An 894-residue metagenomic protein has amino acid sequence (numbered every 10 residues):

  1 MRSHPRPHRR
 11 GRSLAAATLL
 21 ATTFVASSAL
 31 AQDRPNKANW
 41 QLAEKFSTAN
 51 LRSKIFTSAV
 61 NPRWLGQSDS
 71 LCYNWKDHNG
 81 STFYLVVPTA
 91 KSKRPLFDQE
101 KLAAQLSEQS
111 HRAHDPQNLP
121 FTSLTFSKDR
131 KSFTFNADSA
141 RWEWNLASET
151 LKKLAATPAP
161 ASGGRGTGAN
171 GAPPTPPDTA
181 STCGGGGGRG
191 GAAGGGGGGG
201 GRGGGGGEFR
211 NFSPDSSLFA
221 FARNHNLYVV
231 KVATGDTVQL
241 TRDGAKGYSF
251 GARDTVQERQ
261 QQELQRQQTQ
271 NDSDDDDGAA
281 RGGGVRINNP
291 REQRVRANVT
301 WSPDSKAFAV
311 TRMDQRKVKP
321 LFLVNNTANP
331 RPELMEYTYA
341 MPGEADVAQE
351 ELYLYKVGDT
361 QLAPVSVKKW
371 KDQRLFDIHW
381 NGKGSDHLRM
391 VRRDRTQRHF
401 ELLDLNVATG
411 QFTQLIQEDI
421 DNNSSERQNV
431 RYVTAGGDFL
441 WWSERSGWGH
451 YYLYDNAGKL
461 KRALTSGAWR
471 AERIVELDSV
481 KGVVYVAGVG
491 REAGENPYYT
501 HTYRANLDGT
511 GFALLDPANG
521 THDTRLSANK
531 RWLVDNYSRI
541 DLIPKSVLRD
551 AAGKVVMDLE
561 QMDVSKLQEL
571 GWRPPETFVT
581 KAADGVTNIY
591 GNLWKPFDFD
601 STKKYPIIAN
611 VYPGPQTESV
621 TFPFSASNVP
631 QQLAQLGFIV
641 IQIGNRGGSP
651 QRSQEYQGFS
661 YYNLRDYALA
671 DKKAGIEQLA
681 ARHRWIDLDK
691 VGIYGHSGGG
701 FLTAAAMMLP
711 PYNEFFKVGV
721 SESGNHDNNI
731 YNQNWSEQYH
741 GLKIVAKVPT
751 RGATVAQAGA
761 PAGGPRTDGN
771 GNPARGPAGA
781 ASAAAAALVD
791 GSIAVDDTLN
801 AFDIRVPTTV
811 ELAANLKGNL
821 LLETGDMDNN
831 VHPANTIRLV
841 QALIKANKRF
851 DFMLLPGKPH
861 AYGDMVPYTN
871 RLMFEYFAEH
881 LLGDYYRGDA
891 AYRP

Functional and structural regions predicted by a protein language model:
R2, R10, A16, T23 (+7 more regions): Beta-propeller folds
P62, S68, R286, P320 (+6 more regions): Serine-hydrolase catalytic core recognition
